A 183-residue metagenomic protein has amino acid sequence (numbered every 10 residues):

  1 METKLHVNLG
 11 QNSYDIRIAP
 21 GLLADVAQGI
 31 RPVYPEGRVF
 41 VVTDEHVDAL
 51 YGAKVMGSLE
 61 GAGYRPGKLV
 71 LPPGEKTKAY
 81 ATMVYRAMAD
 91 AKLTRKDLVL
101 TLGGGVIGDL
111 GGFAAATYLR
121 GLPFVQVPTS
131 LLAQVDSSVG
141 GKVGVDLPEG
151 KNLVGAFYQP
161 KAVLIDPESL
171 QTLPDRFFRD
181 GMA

Functional and structural regions predicted by a protein language model:
M1-L98: ATP/NTP phosphate-donor binding region
P72, T101, S130: Residue-level "edge-of-site" marker
A91-L102, K151-F157: Short, basic, helix/turn surface patches
G105: Acidic-aromatic/histidine active-site loop/patch
G108: Catalytic nucleophile loop
F113-A183: A glycine/threonine-rich phosphate-anchoring loop and its flanking beta-alpha core in nucleotide/phosphate-binding
